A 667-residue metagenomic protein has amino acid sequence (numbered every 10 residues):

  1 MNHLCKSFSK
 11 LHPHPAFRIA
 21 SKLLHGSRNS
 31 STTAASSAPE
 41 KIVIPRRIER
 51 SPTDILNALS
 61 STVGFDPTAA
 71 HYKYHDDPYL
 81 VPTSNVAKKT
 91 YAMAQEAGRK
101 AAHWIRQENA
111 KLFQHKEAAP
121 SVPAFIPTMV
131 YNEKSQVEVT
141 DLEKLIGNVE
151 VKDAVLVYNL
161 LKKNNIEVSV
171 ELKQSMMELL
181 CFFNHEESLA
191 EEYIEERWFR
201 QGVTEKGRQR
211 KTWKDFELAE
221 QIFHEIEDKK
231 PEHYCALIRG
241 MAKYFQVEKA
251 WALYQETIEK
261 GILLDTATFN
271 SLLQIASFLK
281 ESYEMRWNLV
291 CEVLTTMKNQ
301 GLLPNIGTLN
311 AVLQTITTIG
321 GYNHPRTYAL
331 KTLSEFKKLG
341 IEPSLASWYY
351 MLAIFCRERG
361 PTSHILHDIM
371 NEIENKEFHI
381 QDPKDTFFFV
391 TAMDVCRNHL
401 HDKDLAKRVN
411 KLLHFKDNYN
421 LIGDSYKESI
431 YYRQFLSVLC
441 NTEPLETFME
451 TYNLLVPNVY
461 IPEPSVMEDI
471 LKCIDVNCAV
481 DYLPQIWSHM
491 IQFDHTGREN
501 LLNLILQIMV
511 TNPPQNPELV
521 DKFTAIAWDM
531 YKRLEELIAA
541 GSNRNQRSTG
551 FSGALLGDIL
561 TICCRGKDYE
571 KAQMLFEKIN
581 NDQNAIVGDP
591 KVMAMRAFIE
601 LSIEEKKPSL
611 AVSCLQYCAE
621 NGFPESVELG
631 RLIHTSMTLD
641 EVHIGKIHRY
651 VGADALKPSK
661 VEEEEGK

Functional and structural regions predicted by a protein language model:
N2-K667: A basic, Ser/Thr-enriched alpha-helical scaffold prevalent in eukaryotic organelle gene-expression machinery
